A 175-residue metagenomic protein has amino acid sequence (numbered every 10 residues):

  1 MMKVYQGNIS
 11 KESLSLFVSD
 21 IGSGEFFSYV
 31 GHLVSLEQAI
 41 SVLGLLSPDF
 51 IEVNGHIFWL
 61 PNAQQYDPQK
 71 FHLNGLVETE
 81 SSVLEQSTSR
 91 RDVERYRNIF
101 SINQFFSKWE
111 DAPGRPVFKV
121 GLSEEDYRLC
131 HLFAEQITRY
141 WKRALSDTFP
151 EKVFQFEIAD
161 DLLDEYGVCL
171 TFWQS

Functional and structural regions predicted by a protein language model:
M1-S28, Y166-S175: Short, extreme N-terminal segment that most often corresponds to the first beta-strand
K3, E94, T138-R139: Intrinsically disordered, low-complexity segments enriched in small/polar residues
K3, S28-G31, S35, C130 (+1 more regions): Generic alpha-helical structural element
L16, P48-D49, C130-L132: Alpha-helical interaction segments
H32-Y127: An N-terminal amphipathic alpha-helical segment
G121-S175: Acidic, proline/glycine-rich low-complexity IDRs
